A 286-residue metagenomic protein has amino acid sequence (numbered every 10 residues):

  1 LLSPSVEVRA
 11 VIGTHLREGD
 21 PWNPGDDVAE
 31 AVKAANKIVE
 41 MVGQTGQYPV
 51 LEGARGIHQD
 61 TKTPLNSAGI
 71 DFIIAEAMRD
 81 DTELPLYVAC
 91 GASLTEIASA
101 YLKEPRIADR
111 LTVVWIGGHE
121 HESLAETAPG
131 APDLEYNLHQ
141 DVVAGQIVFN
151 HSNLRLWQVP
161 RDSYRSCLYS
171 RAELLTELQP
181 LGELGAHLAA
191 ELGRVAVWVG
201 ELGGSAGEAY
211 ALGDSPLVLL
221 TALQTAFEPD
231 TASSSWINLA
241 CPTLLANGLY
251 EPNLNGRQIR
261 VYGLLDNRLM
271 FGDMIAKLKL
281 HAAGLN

Functional and structural regions predicted by a protein language model:
L1-A10, Y136-H139, R155-N286: Conformational coupling and interaction surfaces
L1-A29, R55, Q59-A172: Active-site histidine-anchored catalytic micro-motif
P24-D81, C241, L245-A246, Y250-L269 (+1 more regions): Metal-dependent C-N hydrolase catalytic cores
A35-E40, A100-L102, A144-Q146, G204-S205: Intrinsically disordered, low-complexity boundary segments flanking structured domains
N36-V39, I116-G117, D141-V143, L184-L188: Short, surface-exposed, polar/charged, turn-prone segments marking secondary-structure boundaries
Q47, R110, S215: A residue-level signal for beta-strand positions that form part of recognition/binding surfaces within mature
V50, V148, V218: A residue-level signal for conserved active-site and pocket-lining positions in enzyme catalytic cores
